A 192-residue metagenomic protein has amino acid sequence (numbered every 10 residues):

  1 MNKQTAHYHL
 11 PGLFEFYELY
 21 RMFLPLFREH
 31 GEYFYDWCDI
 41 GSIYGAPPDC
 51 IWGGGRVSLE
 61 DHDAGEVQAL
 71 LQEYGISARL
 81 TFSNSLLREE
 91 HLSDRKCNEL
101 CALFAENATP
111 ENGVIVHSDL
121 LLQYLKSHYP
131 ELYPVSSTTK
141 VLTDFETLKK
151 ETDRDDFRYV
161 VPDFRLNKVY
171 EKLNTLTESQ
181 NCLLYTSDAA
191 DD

Functional and structural regions predicted by a protein language model:
M1-C38: N-terminal basic/disordered segments at the start of proteins
Y8-L10, P134-S136, Y159-D163: Short catalytic-loop micro-motif centered on adjacent basic/acidic residues
G12-F16, G41-H128, Y133-T143: Active-site beta->alpha loop and helix N-cap motifs at the rims of alpha/beta catalytic domains
L13-Y20, P162-T175, S187: Active-site glycine- and acidic-residue-rich loops that bind and position anionic ligands or nucleotide-like cofactors
L86-R88, F157-K168: Conserved strand-turn element in the central/C-terminal portion of the radical SAM core barrel that lines
P110, H128-P134, T152-V160, S179-L183: Glycine-enriched alpha-helix->loop->beta-strand junction motifs that scaffold or abut catalytic
L142-T152, V169-N174: Short, charged, surface-exposed secondary-structure boundary motifs
Y185-D192: Conserved small/polar residues in nucleotide/adenosyl-binding loops
